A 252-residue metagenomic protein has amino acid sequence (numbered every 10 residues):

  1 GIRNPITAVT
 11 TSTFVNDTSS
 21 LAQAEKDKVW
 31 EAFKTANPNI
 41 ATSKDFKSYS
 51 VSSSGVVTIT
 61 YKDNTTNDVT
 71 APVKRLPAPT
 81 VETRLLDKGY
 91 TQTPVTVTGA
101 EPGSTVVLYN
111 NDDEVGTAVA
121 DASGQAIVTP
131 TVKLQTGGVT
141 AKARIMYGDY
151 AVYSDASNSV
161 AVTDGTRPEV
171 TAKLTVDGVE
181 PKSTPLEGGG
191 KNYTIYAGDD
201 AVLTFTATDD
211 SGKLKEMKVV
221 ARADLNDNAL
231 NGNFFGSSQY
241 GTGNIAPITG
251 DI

Functional and structural regions predicted by a protein language model:
N4-S12, L76-R84, R167-L174, T184-P185: Proline-enriched interdomain boundary motifs that mark the N-terminal boundary and often initiate the first structured
V15-E25, E82-T91, E180-D199: Short, solvent-exposed loop/linker segments at the N-terminal edge of repeated beta-sheet extracellular domains
T35-N39, Y61, G99-P102, L203-K213: Extracellular acidic, Ser/Thr/Pro-rich low-complexity tracts
S50-V51, T129-G138, A246-I252: Surface-exposed, short loops/turns at beta-strand junctions within beta-sandwich domains
G55, Q135-A141, A201: Exposed beta-strand face motif in extracellular beta-rich ectodomains
Y61-D68, I145-V160: Short, exposed coil/turn segments at beta-strand boundaries within extracellular/luminal domains
L108-N110, L174, V219-A223: Conserved aromatic beta-strand anchor motif in extracellular beta-sandwich/beta-rich domains
A120-I127: Glycine-centered loop-to-beta-strand initiation motif
